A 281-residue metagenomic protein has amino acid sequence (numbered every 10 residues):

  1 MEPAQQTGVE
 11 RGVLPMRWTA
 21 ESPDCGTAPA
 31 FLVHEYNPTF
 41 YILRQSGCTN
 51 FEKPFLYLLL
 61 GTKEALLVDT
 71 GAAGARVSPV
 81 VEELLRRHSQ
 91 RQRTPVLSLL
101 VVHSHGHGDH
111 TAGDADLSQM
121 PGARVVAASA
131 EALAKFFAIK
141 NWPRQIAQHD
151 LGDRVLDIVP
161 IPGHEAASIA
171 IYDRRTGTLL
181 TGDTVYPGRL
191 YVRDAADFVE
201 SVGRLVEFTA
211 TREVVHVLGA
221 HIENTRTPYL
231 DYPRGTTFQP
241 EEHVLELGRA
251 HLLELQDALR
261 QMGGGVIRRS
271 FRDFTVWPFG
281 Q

Functional and structural regions predicted by a protein language model:
M1-G26, G203-Q281: Accessory terminal helices/loops
P23-L32, K135, N141-P143, Q148-L151 (+3 more regions): Flexible, surface-exposed loop/gating regions in the mature catalytic domains of secreted/periplasmic hydrolases
P29-S89, I171-T184: Conserved beta-strand hairpin/beta-sheet module of binuclear metal-dependent hydrolase folds, prominently
N37-I42, I146, D153-D157: Short, hydrophobic/aromatic-rich segments at coil-to-beta transitions
P54, G113-A115, P228-P233: Short aromatic-enriched loop/helix-cap "lid" or pocket-rim segments at secondary-structure transitions that line
P54, V126-W142, S168, G188 (+1 more regions): Active-site-proximal loop/helix segment associated with metal-binding centers of metalloenzymes
A65-L66, A72-G74, V155-P162, A166-H251: Metallo-beta-lactamase
A72-R154: Active-site HxH/HxHxD metal-binding segment of metal-dependent hydrolases
